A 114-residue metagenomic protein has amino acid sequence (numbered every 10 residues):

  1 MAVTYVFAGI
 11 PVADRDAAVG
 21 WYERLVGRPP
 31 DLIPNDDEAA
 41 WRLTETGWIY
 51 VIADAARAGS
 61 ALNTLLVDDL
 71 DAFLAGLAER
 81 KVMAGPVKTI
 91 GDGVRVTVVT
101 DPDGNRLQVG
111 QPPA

Functional and structural regions predicted by a protein language model:
M1, I10, E79-A114: Vicinal oxygen chelate
M1-V19, A61-N63, P113-A114: N-terminal beta-strand motif that seeds the catalytic metal site of vicinal oxygen chelate
A2-T4, A55-S60, I90-G91: Short glycine-enriched loop/turn motifs at secondary-structure junctions
A18-E23, L77, G104: Conserved active-site tyrosine of GNAT-family acetyltransferases
W21, G59, D71-G76: Short amphipathic alpha-helices within nucleic acid-binding modules
V26-I33, M83-V87: Short secondary-structure junctions
R28-A61, R106-Q111: Conserved short beta-strand elements that form part of the metal-binding/catalytic scaffold of enzyme active sites
A40, W48, T64, A84 (+1 more regions): Short hydrophobic/aromatic beta-strand element in the GNAT-like acyltransferase core that lines or flanks the acyl-donor
